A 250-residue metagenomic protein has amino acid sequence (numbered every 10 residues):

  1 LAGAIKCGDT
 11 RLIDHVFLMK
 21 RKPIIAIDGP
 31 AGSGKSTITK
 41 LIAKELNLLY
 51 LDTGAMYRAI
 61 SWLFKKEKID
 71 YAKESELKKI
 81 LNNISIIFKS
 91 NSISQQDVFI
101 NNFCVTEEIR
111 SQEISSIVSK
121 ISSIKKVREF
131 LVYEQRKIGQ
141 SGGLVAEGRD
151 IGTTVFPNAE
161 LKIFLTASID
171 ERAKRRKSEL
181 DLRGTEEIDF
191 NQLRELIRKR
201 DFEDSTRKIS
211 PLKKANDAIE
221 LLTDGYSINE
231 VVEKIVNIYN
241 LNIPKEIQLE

Functional and structural regions predicted by a protein language model:
L1-M19: Phosphate/ribose-recognition catalytic cores of enzymes acting on nucleotide-derived substrates
I25-I27: Hydrophobic anchor at the beta1->P-loop junction of P-loop NTPases
A31: The conserved Walker
K35: Conserved lysine of the Walker
I38: Hydrophobic positions on the alpha1 helix immediately C-terminal to the Walker A/P-loop
E45-R110: N-terminal phosphate/diphosphate-binding loop that engages ATP/GTP or pyrophosphate donors across diverse enzyme folds
F99-T106, S115, K174-R183, F202-E250: NTP-dependent small-molecule kinase module
T106-V118, S122-R183: ATP-dependent NMP and nucleoside kinases share a basic, alpha-helical "lid"
